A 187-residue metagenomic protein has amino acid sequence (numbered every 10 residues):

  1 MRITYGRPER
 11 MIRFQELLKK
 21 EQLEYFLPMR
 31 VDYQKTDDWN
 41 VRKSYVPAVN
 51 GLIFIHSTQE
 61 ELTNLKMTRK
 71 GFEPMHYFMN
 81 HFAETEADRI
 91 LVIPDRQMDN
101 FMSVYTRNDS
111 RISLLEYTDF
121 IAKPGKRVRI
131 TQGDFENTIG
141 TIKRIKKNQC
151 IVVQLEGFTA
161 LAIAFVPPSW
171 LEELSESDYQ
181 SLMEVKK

Functional and structural regions predicted by a protein language model:
M1-P124, K143, V152, G157-L174 (+1 more regions): Acidic-enriched and Gly/Ser
K126-V128: Generic structural signal for buried aliphatic residues
Q132-E136, G157: Short, charged beta-turn/beta-strand-edge "cap" motif at the junction between a beta-strand and an adjacent loop
E136-I145: Short beta-strand-centered aromatic/proline hotspots
N148: Conserved functional hotspots at enzyme active or ligand-binding sites that engage polyanionic ligands
